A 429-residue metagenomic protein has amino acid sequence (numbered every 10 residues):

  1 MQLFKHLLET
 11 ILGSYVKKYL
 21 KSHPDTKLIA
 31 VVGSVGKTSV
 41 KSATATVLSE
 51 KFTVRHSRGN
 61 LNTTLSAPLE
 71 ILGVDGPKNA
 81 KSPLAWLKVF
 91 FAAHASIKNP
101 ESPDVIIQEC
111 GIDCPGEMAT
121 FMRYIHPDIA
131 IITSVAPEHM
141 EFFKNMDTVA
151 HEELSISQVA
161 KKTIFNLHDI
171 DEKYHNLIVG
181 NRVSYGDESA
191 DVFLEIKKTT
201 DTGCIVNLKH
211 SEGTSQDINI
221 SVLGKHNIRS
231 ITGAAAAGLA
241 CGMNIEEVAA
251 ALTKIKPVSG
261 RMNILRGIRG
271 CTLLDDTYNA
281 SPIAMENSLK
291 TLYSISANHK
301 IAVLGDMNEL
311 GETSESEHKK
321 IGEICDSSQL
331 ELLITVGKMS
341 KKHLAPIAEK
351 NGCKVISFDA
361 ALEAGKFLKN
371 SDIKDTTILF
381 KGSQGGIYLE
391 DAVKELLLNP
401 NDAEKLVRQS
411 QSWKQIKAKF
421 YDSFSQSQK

Functional and structural regions predicted by a protein language model:
M1-L12, K37, F142, V179-N181 (+3 more regions): ATP-dependent carboxylate-amine ligase
M1-V32, S39-T46, E50-K51, L65 (+4 more regions): Short, basic phosphate-binding NTP loop
K17-H23, S49-H151, E247: ATP-dependent carboxylate-amine ligase catalytic core
T26, S102-D104, C114, M122-T272 (+4 more regions): Acidic, Mg2+-coordinating active-site environments of NTP-dependent enzymes
K27-L28, K51-V54, H299, T377: Residues that mark the start of a beta-strand
A30-V32, Q108-E109, T133-S134, N166 (+2 more regions): Short beta-strand segments
K37-A43, T64-S66, D113-M118, I228-I231 (+2 more regions): Short glycine/serine/threonine-rich phosphate/pyrophosphate-binding segments that cradle anionic phosphate groups
G111-P115, D169-I170, N279-A280, A361-L362: Short beta->alpha connector loops
